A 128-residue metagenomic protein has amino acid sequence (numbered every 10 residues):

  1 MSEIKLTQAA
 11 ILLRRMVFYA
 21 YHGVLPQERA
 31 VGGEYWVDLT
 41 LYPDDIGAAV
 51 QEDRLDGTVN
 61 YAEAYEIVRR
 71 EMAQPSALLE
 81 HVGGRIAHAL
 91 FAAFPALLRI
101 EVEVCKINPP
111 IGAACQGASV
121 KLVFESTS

Functional and structural regions predicted by a protein language model:
M1-S128: N-terminal, polar/charged subdomain of small-to-medium soluble alpha/beta proteins
